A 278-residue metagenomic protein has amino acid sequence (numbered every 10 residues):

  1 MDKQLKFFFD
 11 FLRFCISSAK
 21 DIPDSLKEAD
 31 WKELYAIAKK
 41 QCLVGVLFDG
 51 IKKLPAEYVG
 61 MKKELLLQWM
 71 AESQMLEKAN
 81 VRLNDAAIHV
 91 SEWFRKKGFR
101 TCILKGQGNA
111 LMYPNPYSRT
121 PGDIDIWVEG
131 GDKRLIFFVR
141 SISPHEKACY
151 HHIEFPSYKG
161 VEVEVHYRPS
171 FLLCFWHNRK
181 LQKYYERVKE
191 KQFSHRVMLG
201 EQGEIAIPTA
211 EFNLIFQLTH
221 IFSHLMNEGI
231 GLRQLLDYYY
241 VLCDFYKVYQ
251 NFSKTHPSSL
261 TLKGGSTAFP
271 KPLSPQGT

Functional and structural regions predicted by a protein language model:
M1-G122, W127-K254, T278: Conserved NTP-donor binding/palm subdomain of two-metal-ion nucleotidyltransferases/polymerases, i.e., the charged
L260-G265, S274-G277: Glycine-biased, low-complexity coil/linker segments
F269-P270: Intrinsically disordered, low-complexity segments enriched in serine/threonine/proline/glycine and often basic
